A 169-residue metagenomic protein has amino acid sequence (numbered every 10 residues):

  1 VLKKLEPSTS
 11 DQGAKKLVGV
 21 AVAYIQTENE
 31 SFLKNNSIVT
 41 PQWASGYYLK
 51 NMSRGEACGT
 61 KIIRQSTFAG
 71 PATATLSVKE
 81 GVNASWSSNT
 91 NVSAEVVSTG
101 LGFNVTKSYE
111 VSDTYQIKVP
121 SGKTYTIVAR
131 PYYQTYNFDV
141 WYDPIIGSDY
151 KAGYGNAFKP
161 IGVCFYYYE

Functional and structural regions predicted by a protein language model:
V1-I62: N-terminal prepro-regions of secreted/extracellular proteins
S10-A14, Q26, G70, T90 (+2 more regions): Short, structured coil/loop segments at alpha-helix boundaries
K15, A21, Y48, A57 (+8 more regions): Compositionally biased, intrinsically disordered low-complexity regions
S37-E95: Short, surface-exposed binding/anchoring microloops in extracellular/periplasmic proteins
A72-Y125: Membrane-insertion modules used to breach or fuse lipid bilayers
T106-G162: Membrane pore-forming effector domains from diverse proteins
Y168-E169: Short, solvent-exposed mixed-charge patches
